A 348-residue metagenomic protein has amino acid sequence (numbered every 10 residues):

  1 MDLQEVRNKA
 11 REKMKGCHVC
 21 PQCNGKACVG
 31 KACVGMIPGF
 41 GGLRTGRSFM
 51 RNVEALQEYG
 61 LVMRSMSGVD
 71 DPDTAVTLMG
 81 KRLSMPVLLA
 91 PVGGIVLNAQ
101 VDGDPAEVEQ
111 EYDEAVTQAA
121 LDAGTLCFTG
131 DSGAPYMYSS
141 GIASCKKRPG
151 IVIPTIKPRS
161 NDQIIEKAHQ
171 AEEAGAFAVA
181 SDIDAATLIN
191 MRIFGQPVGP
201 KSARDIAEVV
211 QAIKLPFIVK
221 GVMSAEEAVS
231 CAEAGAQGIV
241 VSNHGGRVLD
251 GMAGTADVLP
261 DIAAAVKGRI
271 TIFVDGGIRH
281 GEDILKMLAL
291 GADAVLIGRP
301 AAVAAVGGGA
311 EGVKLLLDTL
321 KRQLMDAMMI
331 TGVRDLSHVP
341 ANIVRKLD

Functional and structural regions predicted by a protein language model:
M1-K31, E227, G246-T271, R279-D348: Conserved active-site-proximal phosphate/metal-binding subdomains
D2-S84: An N-cap/entry alpha-helix motif that binds or orients negatively charged groups
G46-Y138: N-terminal functional module of multi-domain proteins
E54-V62, L121, T125, E173-F177 (+7 more regions): Generic secondary-structure signature for well-ordered alpha-helical cores
A90-E109, I153-D162, L215-M223, V274 (+1 more regions): Active-site mouth loops of central-metabolism enzymes
D104, F128-G130, V152-R159, M191-P197: Flexible, glycine/proline-enriched loop segments at strand-loop-helix junctions that form or flank small-ligand binding
Q118, K147, P158-V274, G281-A304 (+1 more regions): Alpha/beta enzyme core
M137-S160: Long, hydrophobic, well-ordered secondary-structure blocks that form the structural core and pocket-lining surfaces
